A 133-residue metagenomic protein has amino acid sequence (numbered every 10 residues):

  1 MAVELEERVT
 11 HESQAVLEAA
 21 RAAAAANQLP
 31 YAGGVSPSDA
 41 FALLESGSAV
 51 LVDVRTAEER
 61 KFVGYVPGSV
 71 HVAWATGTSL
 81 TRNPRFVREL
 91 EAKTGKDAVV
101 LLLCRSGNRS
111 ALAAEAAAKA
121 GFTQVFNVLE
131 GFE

Functional and structural regions predicted by a protein language model:
A2-A49, A57-V99, N108-E133: Rhodanese-like catalytic fold shared by cysteine-dependent sulfurtransferases and DSP/PTP-type phosphatases
L102-L103: Short, surface-exposed ligand- or partner-binding patches at beta-edge/loop junctions that are enriched in aromatics
